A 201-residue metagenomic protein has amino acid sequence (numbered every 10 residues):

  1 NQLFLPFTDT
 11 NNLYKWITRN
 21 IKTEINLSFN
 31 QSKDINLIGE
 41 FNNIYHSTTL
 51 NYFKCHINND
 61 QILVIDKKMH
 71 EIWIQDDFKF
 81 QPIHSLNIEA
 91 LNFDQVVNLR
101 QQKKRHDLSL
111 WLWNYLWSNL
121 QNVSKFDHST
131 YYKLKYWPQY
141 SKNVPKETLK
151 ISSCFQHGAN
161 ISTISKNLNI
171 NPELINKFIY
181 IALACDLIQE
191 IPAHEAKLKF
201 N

Functional and structural regions predicted by a protein language model:
N1-N201: Acidic, Ser/Thr/Pro-enriched low-complexity segments and adjacent helix/loop capping patches that create flexible
